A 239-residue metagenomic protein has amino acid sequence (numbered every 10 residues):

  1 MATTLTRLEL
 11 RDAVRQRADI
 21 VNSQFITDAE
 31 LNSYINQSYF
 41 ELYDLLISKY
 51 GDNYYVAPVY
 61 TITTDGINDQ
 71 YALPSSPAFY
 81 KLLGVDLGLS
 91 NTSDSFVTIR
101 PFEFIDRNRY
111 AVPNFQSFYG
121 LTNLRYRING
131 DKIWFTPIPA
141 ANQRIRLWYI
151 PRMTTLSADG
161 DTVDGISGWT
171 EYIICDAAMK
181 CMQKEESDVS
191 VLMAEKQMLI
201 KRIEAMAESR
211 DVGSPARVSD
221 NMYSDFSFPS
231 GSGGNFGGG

Functional and structural regions predicted by a protein language model:
M1-G239: Glycine-enriched, solvent-exposed interface loops adjoining structured elements
